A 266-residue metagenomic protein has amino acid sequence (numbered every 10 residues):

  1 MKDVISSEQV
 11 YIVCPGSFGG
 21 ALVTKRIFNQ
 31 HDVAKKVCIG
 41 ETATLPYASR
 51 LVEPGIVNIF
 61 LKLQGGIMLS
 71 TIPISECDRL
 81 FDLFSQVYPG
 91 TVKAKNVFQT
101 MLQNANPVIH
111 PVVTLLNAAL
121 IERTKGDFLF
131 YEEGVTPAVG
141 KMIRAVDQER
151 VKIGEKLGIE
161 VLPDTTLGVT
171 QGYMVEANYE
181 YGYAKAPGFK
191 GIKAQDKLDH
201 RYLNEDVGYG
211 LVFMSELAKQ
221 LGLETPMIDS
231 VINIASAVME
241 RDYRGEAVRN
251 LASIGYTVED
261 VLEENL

Functional and structural regions predicted by a protein language model:
K2-E53: Rossmann-like NAD(P)(H) cofactor-binding subdomain of soluble oxidoreductases
S7, F60-G65: Acidic/polar active-site rim loop that often engages polyanionic ligands
A48-V52, L102-I109, G172-A177, V238-M239: Short, solvent-exposed polar/charged micro-motifs at secondary-structure junctions
V52-L61, P107-V113: Short, surface-exposed amphipathic charged segments that create phosphate/polyanion-binding patches used for binding
G65-T166: Active-site-lining helix/loop region of Rossmann-like oxidoreductase modules
E133, G140-L266: NAD(P)-dependent Rossmann-like dehydrogenase/reductase catalytic/cofactor-binding core
